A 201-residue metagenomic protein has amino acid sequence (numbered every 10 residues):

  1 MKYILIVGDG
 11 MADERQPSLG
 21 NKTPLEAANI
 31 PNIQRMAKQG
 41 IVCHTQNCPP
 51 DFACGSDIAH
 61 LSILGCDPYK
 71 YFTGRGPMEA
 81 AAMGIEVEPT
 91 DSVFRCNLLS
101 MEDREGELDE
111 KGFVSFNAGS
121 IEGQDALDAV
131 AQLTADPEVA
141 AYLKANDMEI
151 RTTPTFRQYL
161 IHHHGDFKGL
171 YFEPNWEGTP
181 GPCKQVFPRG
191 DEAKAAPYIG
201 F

Functional and structural regions predicted by a protein language model:
K2, A12-E138, I161: Active-site nucleophile/metal-coordination loop of metallo-enzymes that catalyze phosphate/sulfate and related
N117-F201: Glycine-rich, mobile lid/loop segments that gate access to catalytic sites or pores
